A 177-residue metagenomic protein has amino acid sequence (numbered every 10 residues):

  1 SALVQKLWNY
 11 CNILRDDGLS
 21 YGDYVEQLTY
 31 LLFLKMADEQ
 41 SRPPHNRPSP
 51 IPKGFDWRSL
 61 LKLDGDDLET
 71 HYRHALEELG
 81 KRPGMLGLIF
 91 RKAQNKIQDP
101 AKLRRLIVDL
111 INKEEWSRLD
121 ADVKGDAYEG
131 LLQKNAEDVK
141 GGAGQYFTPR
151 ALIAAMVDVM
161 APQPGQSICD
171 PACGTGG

Functional and structural regions predicted by a protein language model:
S1-P164: Non-catalytic, mostly N-terminal accessory regions of nucleic-acid modification and defense proteins
G165-A172: Conserved class I S-adenosyl-L-methionine
G176-G177: Glycine-rich SAM-binding Motif I of class I
